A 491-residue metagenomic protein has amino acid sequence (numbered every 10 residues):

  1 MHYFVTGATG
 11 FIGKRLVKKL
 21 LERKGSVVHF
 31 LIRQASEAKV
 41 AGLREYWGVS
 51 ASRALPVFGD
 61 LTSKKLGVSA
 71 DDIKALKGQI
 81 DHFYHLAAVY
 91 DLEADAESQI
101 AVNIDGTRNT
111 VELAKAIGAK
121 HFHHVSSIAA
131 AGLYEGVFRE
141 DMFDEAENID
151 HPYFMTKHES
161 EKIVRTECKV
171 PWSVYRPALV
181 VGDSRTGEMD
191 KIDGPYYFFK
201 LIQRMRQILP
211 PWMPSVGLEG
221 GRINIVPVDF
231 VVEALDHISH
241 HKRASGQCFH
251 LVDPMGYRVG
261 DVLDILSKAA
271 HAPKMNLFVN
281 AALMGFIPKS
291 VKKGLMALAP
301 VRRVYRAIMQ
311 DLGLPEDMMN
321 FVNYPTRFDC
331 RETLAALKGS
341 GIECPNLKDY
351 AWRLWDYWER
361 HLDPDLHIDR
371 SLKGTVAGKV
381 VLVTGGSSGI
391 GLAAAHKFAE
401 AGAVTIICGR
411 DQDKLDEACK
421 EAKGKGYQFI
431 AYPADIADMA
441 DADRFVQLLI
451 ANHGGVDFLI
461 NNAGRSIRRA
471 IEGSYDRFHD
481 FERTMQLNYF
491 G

Functional and structural regions predicted by a protein language model:
M1-L86, A96, S371-T375, E400-A401 (+1 more regions): N-terminal Rossmann/SDR dinucleotide-binding element
T9, V380, S387-S388: Conserved glycine-rich cofactor-binding loop
K19, R23-G25, E316-V380: Amphipathic terminal alpha-helices
L61-G67, P433-R444, F478: The beta1-alpha1 cofactor-binding region of Rossmann-like NAD(H)/NADP(H)-dependent oxidoreductases
H82-L86, E93-A101, D105-P152, W172-S173 (+1 more regions): Conserved Rossmann-fold NAD(P)-dependent oxidoreductase catalytic core, especially the SDR/UDP-sugar
D91-E97, S466-E482: Conserved mid-core segment of classical short-chain dehydrogenase/reductases
N148-A178: Active-site Tyr-X1-5-Lys
H237-E316, A335: Mid/C-terminal beta-alpha module of Rossmann-like enzyme folds, strongest in SDR-family dehydrogenases/epimerases
